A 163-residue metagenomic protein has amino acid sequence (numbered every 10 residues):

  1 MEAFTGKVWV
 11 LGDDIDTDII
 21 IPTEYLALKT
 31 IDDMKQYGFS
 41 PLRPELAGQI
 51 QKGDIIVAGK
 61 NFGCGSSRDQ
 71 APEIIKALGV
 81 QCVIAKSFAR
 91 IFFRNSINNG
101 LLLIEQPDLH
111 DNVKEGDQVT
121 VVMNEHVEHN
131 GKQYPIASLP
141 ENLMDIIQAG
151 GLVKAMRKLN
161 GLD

Functional and structural regions predicted by a protein language model:
M1-L28: Polybasic, low-complexity association/targeting segments
A3, I55, P140-N142: Short hydrophobic "helix-edge" motifs at membrane interfaces and signal-peptide entry regions
D14, S66, G150-L152: Conformational gate/switch positions in structured elements
I19, D33, Y37, N95 (+2 more regions): Alpha-helical scaffold segments in soluble metabolic enzymes
I21-V122: Feature captures the catalytic cores and cofactor-binding loops of soluble hydro-lyases/lyases that act on carboxylate
N99-D163: Acidic, glycine-rich flexible loop/linker segments
